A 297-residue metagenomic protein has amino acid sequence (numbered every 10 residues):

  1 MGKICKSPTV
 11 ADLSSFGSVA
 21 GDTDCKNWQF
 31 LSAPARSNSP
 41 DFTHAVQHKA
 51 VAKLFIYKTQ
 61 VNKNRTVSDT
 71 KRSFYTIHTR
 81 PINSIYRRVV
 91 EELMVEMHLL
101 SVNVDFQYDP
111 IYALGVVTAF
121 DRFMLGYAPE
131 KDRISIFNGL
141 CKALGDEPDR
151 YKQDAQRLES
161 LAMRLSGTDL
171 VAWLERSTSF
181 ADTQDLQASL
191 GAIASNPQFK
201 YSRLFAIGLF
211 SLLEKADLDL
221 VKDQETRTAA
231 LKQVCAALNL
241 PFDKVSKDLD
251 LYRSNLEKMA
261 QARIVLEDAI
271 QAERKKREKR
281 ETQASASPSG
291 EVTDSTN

Functional and structural regions predicted by a protein language model:
A20-D24: Intrinsic low-complexity, disordered N-terminal segments enriched in polar/charged/small residues
S37, Y86-N103, T178-S195: Short amphipathic alpha-helical segments and their helix-coil junctions
V46-D154, G208, A229, C235-V245 (+2 more regions): N-terminal domain-start signal
F123-Y127, L213-V221: Short loop/beta submotifs within extracellular cysteine-rich repeat domains
Q156-R203, F210-E214: Short, solvent-exposed interaction modules
